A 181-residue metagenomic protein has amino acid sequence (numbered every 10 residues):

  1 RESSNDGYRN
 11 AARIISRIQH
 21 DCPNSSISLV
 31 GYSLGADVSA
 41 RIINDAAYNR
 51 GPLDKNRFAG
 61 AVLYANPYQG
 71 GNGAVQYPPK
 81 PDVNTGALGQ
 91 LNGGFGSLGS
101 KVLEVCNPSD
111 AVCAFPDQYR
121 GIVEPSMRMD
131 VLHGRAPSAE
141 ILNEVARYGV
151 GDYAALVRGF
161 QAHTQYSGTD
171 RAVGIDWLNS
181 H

Functional and structural regions predicted by a protein language model:
R1-R17, D21, D45-H181: Surface cap/lid and interfacial helix-loop subdomains adjacent to catalytic sites that gate substrate access
P23-I27: Short coil/turn segments at beta-strand junctions that form active-site/ligand-binding loops
S28-V30, E104-V105: Residue-level marker of motif borders
L29-I43: Gly/Ala-rich beta-loop-alpha elbow adjacent to hydrolase catalytic centers
